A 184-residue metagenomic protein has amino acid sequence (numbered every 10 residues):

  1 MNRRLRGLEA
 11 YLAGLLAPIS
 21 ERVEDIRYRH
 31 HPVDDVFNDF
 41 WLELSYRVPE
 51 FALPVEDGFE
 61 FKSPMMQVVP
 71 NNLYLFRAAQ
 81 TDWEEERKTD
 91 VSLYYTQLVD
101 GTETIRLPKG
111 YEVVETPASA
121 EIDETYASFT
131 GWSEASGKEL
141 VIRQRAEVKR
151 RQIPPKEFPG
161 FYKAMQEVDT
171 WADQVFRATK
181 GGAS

Functional and structural regions predicted by a protein language model:
M1-S184: A sensor for short, sequence-defined functional sites
